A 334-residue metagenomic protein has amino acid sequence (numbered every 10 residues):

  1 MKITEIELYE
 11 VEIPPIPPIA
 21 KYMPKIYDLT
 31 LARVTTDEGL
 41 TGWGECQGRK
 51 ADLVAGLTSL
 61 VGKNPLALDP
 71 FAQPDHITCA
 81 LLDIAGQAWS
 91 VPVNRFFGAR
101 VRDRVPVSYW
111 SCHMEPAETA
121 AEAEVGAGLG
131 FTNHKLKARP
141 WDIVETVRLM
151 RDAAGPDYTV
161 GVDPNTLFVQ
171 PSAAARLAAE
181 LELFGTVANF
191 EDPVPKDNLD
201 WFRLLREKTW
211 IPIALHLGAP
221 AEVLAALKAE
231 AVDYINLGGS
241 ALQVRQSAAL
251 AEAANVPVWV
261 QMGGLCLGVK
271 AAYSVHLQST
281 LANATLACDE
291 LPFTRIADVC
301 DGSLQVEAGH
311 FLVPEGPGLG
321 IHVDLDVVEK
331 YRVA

Functional and structural regions predicted by a protein language model:
K2-P15, K21-P24, D37, R176 (+1 more regions): Flexible C-terminal active-site loop/helix
I3, G39, I77, S90 (+6 more regions): Conserved, mostly hydrophobic/aromatic
E5, K21, G86-Q87, V91-R104 (+1 more regions): N-terminal amphipathic alpha-helix/helix-capping segment at the start of soluble metabolic enzymes
E5-E7, R33-P92: Metal- or metallocofactor-binding catalytic centers and their adjacent structured scaffolds across diverse enzyme
K21-K25, L68, Q73, G128 (+1 more regions): Short Gly/Pro-enriched turn/cap motifs at secondary-structure boundaries
D52-L66, T186, D197-P212, L217-H310: Shared catalytic-loop signature of beta/alpha-barrel
F96-T209: Metal-dependent enolase-superfamily TIM-barrel catalytic cores that perform enediolate-based chemistry
